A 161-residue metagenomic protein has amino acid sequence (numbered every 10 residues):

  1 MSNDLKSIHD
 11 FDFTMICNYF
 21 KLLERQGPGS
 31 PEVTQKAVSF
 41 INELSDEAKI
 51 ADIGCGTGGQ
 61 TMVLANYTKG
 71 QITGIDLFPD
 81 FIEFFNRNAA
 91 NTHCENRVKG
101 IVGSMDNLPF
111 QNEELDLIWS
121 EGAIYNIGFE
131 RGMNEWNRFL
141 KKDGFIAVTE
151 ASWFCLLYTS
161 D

Functional and structural regions predicted by a protein language model:
M1-C17: N-terminal, positively charged/glycine-rich alpha-helical extensions of SAM-dependent methyltransferases
I16-G29: Class I SAM-dependent methyltransferase Rossmann-like catalytic core, especially the SAM/SAH-binding loop
G27-D46: Conserved alpha-helix/loop element of class I SAM-dependent methyltransferases that forms part of the SAM/SAH-binding
A51, T57-N107: Class I SAM-dependent methyltransferase SAM/SAH-binding core
D106-L117: A short acidic, Gly/Pro-enriched loop at the edge of an enzyme's catalytic core that lines a small-molecule cofactor
L117-E130: A short SAM/SAH-binding and catalytic strip from SAM-dependent methyltransferases
R131-F145: A short glycine-rich, Lys/Arg-flanked "PGG" loop and its adjoining helix->strand segment in the class I
Y158-D161: Conserved small/polar residues in nucleotide/adenosyl-binding loops
